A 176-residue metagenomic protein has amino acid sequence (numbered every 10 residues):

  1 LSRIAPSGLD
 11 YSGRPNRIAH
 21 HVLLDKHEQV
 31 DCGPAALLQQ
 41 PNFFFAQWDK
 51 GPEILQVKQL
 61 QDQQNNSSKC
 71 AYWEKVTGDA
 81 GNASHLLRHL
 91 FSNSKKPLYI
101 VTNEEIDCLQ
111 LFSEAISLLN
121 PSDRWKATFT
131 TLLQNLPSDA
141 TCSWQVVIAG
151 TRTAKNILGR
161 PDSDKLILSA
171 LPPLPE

Functional and structural regions predicted by a protein language model:
L1-E176: N-terminal module detector in large eukaryotic regulators
